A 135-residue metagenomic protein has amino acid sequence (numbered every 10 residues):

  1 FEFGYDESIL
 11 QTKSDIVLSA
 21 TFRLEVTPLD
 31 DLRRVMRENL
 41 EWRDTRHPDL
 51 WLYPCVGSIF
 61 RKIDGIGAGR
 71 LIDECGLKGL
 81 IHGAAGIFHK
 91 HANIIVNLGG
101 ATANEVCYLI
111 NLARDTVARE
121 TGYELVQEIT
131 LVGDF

Functional and structural regions predicted by a protein language model:
F1-Y108, D115-T116, E120-F135: Phosphate/pyrophosphate- and phosphate-bearing ligand-binding catalytic cores of soluble enzymes
